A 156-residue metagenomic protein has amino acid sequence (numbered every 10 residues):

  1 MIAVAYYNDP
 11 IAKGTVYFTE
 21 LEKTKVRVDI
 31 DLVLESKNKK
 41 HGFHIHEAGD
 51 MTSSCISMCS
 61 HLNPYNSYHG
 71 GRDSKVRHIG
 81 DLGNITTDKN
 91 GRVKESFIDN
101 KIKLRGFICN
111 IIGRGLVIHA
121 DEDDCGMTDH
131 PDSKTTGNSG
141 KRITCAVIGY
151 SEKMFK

Functional and structural regions predicted by a protein language model:
M1-K156: N-terminal leader/targeting pre-sequences
